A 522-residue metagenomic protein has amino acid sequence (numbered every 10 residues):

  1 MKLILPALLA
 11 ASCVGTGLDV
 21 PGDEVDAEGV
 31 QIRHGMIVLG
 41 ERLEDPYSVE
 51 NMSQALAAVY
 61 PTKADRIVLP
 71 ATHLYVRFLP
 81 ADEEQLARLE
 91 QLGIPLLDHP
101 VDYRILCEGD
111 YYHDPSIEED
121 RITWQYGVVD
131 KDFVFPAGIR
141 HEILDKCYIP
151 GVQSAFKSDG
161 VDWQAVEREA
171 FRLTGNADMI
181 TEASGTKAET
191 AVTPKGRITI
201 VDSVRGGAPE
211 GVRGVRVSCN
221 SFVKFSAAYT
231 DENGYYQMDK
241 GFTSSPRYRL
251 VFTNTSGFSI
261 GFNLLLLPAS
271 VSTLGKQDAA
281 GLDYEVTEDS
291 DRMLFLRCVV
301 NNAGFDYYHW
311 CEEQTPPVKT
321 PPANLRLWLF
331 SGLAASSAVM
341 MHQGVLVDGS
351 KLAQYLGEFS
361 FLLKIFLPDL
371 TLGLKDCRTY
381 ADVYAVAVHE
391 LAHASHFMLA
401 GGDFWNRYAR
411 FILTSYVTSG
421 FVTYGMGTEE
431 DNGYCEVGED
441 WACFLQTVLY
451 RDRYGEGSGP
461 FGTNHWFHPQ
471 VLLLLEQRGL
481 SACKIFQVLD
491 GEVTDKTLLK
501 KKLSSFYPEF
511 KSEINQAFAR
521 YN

Functional and structural regions predicted by a protein language model:
T16-V152: Long, solvent-exposed N-terminal ectodomains/accessory regions that are displayed to the extracellular/lumenal milieu
M36-S53, Y60-R66, T72, P80-E83 (+1 more regions): Pan-zinc metallopeptidase signature
P46-Q54, T193-P194, T199-V223: Short, ordered, surface-exposed loop/turn motifs in non-cytosolic proteins
S221-Y235: Short, acidic Ser/Thr/Gly-rich low-complexity loop/linker segments typical of extracellular and cell-surface proteins
D239-T243, E288-W328, G332-M341: Zn2+-dependent metallopeptidase catalytic core
A338-Y384, L391-M398: Active-site scaffold of zinc-dependent metalloenzymes
A385-W405, E439-C443: Active-site recognition of the HExxH zinc-binding catalytic motif
M398-D431: Post-HEXXH active-site segment of zinc metalloproteases
